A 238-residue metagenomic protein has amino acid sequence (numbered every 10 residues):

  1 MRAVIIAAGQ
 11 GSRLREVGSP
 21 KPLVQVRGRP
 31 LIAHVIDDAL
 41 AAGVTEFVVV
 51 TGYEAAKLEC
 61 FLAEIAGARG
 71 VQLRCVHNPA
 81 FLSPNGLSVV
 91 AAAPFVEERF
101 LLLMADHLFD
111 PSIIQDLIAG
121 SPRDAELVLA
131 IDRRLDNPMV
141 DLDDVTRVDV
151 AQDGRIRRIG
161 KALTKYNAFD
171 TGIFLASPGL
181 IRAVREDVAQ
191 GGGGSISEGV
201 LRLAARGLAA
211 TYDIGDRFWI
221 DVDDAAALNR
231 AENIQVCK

Functional and structural regions predicted by a protein language model:
M1-A3, N167-K238: Conserved alpha/beta core of the MobA/IspD/sugar-nucleotide pyrophosphorylase nucleotidyltransferase superfamily
M1-V17, L208: N-terminal nucleotide-binding beta1-loop-alpha1 segment
R2-I5, R29-R99: Conserved N-terminal catalytic core of the sugar/cofactor nucleotidyltransferase
R13, K57-C60, N85, S112-I113 (+3 more regions): Phosphate- and divalent-cation-binding pockets in alpha/beta enzyme and binding domains that engage nucleotide-derived
P22, Q72-R74, R155, L208-A210: Conserved beta-strand segments of alpha/beta enzyme cores
E98-L108: Short beta-strand-to-loop acidic/aromatic patch adjacent to the donor-nucleotide binding site
D110-V188: Conserved core of the sugar-phosphate nucleotidyltransferase
